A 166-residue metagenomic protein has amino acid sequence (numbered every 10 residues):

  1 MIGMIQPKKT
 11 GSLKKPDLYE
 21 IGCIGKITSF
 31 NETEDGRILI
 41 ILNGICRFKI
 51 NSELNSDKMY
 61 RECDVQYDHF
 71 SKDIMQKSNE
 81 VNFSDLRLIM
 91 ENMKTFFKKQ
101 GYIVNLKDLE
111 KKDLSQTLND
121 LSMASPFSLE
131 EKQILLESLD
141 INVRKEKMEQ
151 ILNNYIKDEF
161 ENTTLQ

Functional and structural regions predicted by a protein language model:
M1-I103, I134, I141-R144, Q150-Q166: Positively charged
Q100-K112: Extended, Lys/Glu-rich alpha-helical coiled-coil stalks
L109-F127: Core structural elements
K111-L114, E137-I141: Small/polar glycine-rich anion-binding or flexible loop at a beta-alpha turn
P126-L136: Short helix/strand-capping connector loops at secondary-structure junctions
